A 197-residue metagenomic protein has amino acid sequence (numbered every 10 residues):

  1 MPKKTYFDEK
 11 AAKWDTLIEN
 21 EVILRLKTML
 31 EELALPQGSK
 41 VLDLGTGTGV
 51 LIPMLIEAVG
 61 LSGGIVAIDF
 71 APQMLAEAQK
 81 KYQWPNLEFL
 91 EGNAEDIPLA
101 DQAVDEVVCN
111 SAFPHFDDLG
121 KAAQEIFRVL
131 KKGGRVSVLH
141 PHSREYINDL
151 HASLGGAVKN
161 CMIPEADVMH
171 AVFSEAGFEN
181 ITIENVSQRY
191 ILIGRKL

Functional and structural regions predicted by a protein language model:
M1-Q37, V50-M54, Q73-E77, R144-E145 (+2 more regions): Conserved class I S-adenosyl-L-methionine
L42, T48-D96: Class I SAM-dependent methyltransferase SAM/SAH-binding core
E95-E106: A short acidic, Gly/Pro-enriched loop at the edge of an enzyme's catalytic core that lines a small-molecule cofactor
E106-D118: A short SAM/SAH-binding and catalytic strip from SAM-dependent methyltransferases
G120-K132: A short glycine-rich, Lys/Arg-flanked "PGG" loop and its adjoining helix->strand segment in the class I
S137-C161: Conserved class I S-adenosyl-L-methionine
C161-A176: Short alpha-helix
G177-I181, N185-L197: Core SAM-dependent methyltransferase catalytic element
